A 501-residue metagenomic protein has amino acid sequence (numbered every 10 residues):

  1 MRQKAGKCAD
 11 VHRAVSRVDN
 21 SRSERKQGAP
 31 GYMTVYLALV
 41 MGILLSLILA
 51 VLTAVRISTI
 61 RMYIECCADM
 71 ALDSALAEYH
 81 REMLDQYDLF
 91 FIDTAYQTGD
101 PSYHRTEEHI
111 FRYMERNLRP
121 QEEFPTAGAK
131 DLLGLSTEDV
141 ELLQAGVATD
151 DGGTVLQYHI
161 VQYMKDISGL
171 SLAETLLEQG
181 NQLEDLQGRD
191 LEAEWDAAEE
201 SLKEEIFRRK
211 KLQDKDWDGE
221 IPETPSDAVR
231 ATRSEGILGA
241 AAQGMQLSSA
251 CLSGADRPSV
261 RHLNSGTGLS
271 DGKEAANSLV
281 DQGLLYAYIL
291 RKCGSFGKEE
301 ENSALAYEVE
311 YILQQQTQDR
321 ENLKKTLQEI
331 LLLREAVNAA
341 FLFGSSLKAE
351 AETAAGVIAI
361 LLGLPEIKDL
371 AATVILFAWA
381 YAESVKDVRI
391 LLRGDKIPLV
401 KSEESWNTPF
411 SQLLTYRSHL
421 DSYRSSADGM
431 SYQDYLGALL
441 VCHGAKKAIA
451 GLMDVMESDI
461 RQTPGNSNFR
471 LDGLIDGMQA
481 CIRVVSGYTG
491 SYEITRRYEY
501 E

Functional and structural regions predicted by a protein language model:
R2-S102: Alpha-helical assembly-interface signal, strongest on the long, hydrophobic N-terminal helix that forms
R81, D88-E501: Long, compositionally biased low-complexity segments
